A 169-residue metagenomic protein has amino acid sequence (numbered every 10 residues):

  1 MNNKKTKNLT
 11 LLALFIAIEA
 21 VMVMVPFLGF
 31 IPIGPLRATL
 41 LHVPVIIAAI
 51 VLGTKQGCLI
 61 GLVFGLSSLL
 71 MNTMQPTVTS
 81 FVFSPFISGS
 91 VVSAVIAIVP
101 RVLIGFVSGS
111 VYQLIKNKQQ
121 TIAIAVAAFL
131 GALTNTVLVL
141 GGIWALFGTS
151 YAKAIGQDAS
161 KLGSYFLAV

Functional and structural regions predicted by a protein language model:
M1-L59: Hydrophobic transmembrane alpha-helices
A13-A17, C58, L62, L66 (+5 more regions): Residue-level signature of the transmembrane alpha-helical core of multi-pass small-molecule transporters
M22-L36, V63-F106, S110: Interfacial aromatic-anchored transmembrane helix boundaries in multi-pass membrane proteins
P26-F27, L52, N72-P76, K116 (+1 more regions): Short helix-capping/hinge motifs at transmembrane helix termini and TM-loop junctions
L70-S80, G148-K161: Peri-membrane helix termini and adjoining interfacial loops of integral membrane proteins
N72, G109-Q113, T136-A152: Juxtamembrane/transmembrane-helix interface segments of polytopic membrane transporters
V92-I96, A159-V169: Individual transmembrane alpha-helices with interfacial aromatic-anchor signatures
L114-V137: Internal alpha-helical transmembrane segments of multi-pass membrane proteins
